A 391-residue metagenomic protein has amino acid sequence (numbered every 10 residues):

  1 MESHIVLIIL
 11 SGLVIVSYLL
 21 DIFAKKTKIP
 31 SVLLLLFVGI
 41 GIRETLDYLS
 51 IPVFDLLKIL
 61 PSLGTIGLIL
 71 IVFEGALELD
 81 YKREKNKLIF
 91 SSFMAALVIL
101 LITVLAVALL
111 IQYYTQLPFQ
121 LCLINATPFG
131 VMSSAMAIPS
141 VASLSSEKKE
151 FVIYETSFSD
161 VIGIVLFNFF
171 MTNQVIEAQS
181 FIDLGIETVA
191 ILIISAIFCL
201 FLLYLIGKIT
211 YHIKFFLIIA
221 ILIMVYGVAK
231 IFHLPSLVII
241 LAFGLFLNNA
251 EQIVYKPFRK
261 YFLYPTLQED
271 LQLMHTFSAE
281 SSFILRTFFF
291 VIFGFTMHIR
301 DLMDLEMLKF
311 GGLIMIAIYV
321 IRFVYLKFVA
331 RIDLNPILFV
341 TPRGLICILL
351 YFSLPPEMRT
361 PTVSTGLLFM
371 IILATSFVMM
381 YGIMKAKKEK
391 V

Functional and structural regions predicted by a protein language model:
M1-V391: Transmembrane helical cores of multi-pass secondary ion antiporters/exchangers
